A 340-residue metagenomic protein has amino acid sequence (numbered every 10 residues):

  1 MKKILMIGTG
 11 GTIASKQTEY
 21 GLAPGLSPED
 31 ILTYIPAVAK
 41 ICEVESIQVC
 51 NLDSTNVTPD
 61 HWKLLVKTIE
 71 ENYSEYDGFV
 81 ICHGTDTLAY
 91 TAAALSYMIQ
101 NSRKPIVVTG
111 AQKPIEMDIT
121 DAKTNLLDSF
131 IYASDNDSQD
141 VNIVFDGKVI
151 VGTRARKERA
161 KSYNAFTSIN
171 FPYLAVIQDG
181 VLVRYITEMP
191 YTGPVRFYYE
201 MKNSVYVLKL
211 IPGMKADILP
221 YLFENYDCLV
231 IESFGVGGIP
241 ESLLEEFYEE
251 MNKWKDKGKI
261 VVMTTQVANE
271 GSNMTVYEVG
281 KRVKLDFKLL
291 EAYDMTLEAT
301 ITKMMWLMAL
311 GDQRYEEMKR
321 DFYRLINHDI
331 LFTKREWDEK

Functional and structural regions predicted by a protein language model:
M1-E70, N269: ATP/NTP phosphate-donor binding region
K2, I7-G11, S15, S27-V38 (+3 more regions): Accessory alpha-helical/coil subdomains and C-terminal extensions that flank or cap enzyme catalytic cores
I7-T9, I81-H83, V107-G110, N142-D146 (+3 more regions): Short beta-strand segments
K16-Y20, A92-A93, D118-D121, V151-K157 (+1 more regions): Short acidic, glycine/serine/threonine-rich loops at helix termini
C82-K104, E241-E250, V279: Short Gly/Thr/Asp-enriched flexible loops that form oxyanion-binding sites at enzyme active sites
A92-D121, F130-N136, W254-T265: Short, acidic/small-residue loops that bind anionic groups at enzyme active sites
V108-Q178: Internal gly/pro-rich beta-alpha loop/helix module that stabilizes soluble enzyme cofactors or their anionic handles
V236-K340: C-terminal non-catalytic interaction/assembly regions of soluble proteins
